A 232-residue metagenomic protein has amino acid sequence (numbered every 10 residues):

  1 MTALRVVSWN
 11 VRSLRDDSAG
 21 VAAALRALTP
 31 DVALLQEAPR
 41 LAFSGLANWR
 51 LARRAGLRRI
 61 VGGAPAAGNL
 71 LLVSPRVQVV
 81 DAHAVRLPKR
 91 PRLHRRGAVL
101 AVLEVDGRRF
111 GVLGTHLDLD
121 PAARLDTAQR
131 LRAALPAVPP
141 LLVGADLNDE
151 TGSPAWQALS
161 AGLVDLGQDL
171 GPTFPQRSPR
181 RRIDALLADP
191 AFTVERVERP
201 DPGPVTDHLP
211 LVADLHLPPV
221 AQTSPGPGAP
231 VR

Functional and structural regions predicted by a protein language model:
M1-R50, Q129, L217-R232: N-terminal, active-site-proximal structural segment of metallo-dependent hydrolase catalytic domains
A3-S13, D81-H83, L100, R109-D118: Active-site-proximal beta-strand elements of phosphoester/diester hydrolases
V11, A38, T115-L117, A145-L147 (+1 more regions): Active-site metal-binding loops of divalent metal-dependent hydrolases
L14-D16, P39-S44, D120-A123, L147-P154 (+1 more regions): Active-site environment of divalent metal-dependent phosphoester hydrolases
V32, E37-R109, E198-P202: Structured beta-strand-rich core segments of catalytic domains in phosphoester-bond hydrolases
A33-Q36, I60-G62, L142-D146, D165-D169: Active-site neighborhood of phospho(di)ester-bond hydrolases with catalytic His/Asp-centered motifs
V77-A84, K89-R90, P136-L141, N148-R232: Metal-dependent phosphoester-hydrolase catalytic domains
L100-V105, G111, L125-L147, T151-W156: His/acidic metal-ligating clusters that form di-metal
